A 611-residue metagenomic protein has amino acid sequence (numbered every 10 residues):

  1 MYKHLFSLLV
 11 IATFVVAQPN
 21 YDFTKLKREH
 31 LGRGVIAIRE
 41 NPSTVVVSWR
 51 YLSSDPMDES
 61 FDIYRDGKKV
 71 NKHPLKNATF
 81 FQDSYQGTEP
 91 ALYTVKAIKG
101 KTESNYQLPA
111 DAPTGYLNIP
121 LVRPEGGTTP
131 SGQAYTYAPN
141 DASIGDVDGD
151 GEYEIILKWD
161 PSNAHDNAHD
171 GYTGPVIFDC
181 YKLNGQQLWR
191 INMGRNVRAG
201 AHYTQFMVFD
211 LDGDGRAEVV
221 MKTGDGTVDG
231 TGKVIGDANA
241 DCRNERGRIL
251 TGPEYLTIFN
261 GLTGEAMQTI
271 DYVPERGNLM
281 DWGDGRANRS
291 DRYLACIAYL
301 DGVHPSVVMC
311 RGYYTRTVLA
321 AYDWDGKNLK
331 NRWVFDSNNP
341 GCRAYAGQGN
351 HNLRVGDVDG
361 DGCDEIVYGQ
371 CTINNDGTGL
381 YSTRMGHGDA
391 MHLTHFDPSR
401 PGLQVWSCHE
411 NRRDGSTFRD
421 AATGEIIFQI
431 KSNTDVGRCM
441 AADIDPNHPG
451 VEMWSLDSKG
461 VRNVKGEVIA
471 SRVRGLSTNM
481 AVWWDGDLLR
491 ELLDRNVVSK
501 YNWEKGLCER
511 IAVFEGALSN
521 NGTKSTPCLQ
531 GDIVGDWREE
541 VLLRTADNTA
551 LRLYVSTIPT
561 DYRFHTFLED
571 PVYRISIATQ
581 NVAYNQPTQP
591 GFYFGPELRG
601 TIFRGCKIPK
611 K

Functional and structural regions predicted by a protein language model:
H4-T13: Sec-dependent N-terminal signal peptides
V15-P19: Boundary at the C-terminal end of the N-terminal hydrophobic targeting segment
T24-R33, P42-T44, Y51-P56, P74-K611: Beta-propeller-forming repeat regions
V35-A37: Positively charged, polyanion-binding regions of nucleic-acid-associated proteins
L52-D66: Solvent-exposed loop/turn segments flanking beta-strands in beta-repeat/beta-sandwich domains
K69-N71: Ser/Thr-rich low-complexity repeats and stalk/linker segments
